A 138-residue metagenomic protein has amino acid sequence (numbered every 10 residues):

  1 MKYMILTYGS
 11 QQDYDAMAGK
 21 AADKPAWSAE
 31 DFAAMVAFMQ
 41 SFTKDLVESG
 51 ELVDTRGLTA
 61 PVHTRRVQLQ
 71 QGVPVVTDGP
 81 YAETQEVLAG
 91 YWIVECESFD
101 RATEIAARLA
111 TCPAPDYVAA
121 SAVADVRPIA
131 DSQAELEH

Functional and structural regions predicted by a protein language model:
M1-H138: Conserved, structured core segments of small domains
